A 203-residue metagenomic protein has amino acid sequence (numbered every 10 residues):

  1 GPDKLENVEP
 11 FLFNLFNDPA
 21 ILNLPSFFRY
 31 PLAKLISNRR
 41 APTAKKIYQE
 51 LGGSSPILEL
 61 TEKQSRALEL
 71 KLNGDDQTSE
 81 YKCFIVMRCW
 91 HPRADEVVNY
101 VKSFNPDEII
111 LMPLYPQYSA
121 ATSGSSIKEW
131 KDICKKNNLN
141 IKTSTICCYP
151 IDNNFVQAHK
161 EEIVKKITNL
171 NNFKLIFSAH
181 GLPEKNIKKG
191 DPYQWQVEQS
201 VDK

Functional and structural regions predicted by a protein language model:
G1-K203: Active-site-proximal alpha-helix that buttresses catalytic centers in soluble enzyme cores
